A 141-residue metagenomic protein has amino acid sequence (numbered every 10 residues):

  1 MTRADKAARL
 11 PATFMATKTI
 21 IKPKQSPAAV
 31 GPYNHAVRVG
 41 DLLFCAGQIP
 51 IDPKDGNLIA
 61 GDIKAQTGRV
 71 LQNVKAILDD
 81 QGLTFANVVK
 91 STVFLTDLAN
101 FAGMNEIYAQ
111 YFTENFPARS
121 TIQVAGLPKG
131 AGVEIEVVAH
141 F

Functional and structural regions predicted by a protein language model:
A8-L10: Short, low-complexity intrinsically disordered segments enriched in A/P/G/S/L with frequent Arg, especially at protein
F14-F141: Short, polar/acidic, helix-capping and beta-turn segments at strand->helix junctions that line the mouths
